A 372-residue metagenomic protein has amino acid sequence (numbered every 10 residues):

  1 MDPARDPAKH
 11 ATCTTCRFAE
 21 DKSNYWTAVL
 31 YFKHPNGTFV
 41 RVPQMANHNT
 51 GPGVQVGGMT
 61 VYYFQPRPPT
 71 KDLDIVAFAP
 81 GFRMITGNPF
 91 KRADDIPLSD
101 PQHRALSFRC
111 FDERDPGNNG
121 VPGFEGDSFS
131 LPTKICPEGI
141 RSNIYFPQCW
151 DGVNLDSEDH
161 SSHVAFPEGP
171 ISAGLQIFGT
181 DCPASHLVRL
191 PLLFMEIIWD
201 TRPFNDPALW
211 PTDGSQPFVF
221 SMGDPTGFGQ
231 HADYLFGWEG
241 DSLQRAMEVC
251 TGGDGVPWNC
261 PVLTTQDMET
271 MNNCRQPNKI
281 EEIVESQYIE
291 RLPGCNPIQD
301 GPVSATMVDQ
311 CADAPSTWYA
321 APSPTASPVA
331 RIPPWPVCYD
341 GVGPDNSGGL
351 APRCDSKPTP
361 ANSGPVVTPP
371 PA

Functional and structural regions predicted by a protein language model:
M1-I144, D151-P371: Primary mode marks residue(s) on the alpha4-beta5-alpha5 output face of response regulator receiver
